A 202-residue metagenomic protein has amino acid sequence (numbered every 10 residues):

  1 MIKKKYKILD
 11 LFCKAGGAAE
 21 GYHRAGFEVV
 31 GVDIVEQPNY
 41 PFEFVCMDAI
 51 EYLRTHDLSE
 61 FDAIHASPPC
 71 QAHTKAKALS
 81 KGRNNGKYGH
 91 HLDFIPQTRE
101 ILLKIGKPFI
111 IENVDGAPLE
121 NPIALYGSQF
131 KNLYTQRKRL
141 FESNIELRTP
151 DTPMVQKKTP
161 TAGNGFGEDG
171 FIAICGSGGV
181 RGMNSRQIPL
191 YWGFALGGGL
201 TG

Functional and structural regions predicted by a protein language model:
K5: Phosphate-coordination loops involved in phosphoryl transfer and adenosine-cofactor binding
I8-L53, H65: SAM cofactor-binding core of SAM-dependent methyltransferases, primarily the Rossmann-like beta-alpha-beta module
L11, D33, C46, Y52-A63 (+1 more regions): Class I S-adenosyl-L-methionine
